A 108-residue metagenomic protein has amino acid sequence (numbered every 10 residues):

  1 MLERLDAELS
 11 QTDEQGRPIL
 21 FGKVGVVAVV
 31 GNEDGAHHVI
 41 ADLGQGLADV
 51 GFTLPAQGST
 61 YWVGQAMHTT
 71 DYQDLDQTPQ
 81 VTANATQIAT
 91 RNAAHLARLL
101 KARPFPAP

Functional and structural regions predicted by a protein language model:
M1-G51: Helix-loop-strand module that forms the ligand-binding subsite of alpha/beta enzymes
A48, T53-P108: Glycine-rich phosphate/pyrophosphate-binding loop and the adjoining helix
